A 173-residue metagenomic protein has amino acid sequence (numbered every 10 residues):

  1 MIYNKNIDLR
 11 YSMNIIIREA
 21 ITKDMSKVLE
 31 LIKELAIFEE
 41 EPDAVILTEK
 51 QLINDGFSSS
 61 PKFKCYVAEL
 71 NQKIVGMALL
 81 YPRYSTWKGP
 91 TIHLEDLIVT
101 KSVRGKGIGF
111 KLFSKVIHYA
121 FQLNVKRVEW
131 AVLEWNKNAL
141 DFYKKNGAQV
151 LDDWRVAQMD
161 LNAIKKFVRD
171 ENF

Functional and structural regions predicted by a protein language model:
I16-V28: A short beta-loop-alpha structural element at the N-terminal edge of CoA-dependent acyl/N-acetyltransferase catalytic
L29-D55: Conserved GNAT-fold acetyl-CoA-binding loop/helix
G56-V67: A short helix-loop-beta-strand connector motif used in the catalytic cores of GNAT acetyltransferases and, in some
V67, K73-Y81: Conserved beta-strand in the GNAT
A68, G105-F110: Glycine-rich acyl-CoA binding loop
L97-R104: A short, internal acetyl-CoA/4′-phosphopantetheine-binding micro-motif in the GNAT/acyltransferase core
T100, K111-R127, Q149: Conserved acyl-CoA
K126-E129, L133-L140, K144-F173: C-terminal "cap" of GNAT-fold acetyltransferases
